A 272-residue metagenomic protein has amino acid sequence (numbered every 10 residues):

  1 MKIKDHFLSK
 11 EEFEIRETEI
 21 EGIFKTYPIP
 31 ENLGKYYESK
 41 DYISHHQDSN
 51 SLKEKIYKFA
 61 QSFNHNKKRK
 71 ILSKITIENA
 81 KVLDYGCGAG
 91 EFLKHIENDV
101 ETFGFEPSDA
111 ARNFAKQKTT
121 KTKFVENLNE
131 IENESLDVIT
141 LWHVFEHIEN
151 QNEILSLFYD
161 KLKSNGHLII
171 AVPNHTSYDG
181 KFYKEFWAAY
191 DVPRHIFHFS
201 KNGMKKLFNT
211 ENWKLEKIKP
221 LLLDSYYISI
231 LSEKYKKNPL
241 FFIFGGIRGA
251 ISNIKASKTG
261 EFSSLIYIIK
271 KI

Functional and structural regions predicted by a protein language model:
M1-E134, V138-W142, N152-L155, P220 (+3 more regions): Conserved N-terminal segment of class I S-adenosyl-L-methionine
F13, E149-L157, H167-Y267, I272: S-adenosyl-L-methionine-dependent methyltransferase catalytic module, highlighting the catalytic core
H143-H147: A short His-aromatic
